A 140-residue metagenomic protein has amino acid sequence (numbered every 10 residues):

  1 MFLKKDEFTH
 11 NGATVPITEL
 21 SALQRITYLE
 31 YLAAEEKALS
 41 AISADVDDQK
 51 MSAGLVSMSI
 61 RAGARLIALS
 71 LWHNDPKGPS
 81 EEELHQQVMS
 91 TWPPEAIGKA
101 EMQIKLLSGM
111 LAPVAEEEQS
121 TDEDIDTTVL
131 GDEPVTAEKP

Functional and structural regions predicted by a protein language model:
F2-L3, L20-P140: Short, surface-exposed, charged amphipathic helix/loop patches that serve as local interaction elements
K4-G12: Short acidic-hydrophobic surface loop/beta-edge motif
V15-I17: Short, isolated positions in well-ordered beta-strands
